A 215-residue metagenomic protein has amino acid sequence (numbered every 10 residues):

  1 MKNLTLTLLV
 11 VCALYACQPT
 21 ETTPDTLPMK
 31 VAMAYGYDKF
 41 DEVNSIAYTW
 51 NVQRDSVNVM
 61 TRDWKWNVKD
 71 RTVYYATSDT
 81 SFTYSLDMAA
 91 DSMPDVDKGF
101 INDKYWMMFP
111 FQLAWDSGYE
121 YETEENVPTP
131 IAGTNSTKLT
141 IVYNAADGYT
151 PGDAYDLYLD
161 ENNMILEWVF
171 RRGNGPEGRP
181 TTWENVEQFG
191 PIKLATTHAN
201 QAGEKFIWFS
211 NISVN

Functional and structural regions predicted by a protein language model:
M1-L4: Positively charged n-region of N-terminal signal peptides that target proteins for export
L6-L9: Sec-dependent N-terminal signal peptides
A13-A16: C-terminal motif of bacterial Sec signal peptides marking the signal peptidase cleavage site
T20-P24, Y84-D153, N174: Flexible, processing/modification-adjacent segments and terminal tails in exported/periplasmic/extracellular proteins
T22, I46-A47, V52, N58 (+7 more regions): N- and C-terminal low-complexity/disordered segments
T23-P28, A34, D38, S117-N126 (+2 more regions): Intrinsically disordered terminal and processing segments
P24-P94, E125-N126: N-terminal mature ectodomain segment of secretory-pathway/periplasmic proteins
N135-N215: Gly/Pro-enriched, hydrophobic low-complexity segments that function as extracytoplasmic propeptides/linkers
